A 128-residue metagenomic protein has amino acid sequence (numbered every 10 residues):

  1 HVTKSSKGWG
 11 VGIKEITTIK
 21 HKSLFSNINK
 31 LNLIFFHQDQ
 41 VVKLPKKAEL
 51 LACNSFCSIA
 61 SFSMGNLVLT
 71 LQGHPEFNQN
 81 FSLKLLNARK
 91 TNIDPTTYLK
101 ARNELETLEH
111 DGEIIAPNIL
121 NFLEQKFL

Functional and structural regions predicted by a protein language model:
H1, K47, K84-L85: Residue-level signal for well-ordered alpha-helical positions
H1-K22: Cysteine-nucleophile active-site neighborhood
S6, L44-P45, F81: Activation segment
E15, L67-V68: Structural motif
K20-S26, N92: Short helix-loop capping/hinge motifs at secondary-structure junctions, enriched in acidic/polar residues
S26-N66, G73-P75: Catalytic beta-strand/loop cores that center a nucleophilic Ser/Cys/Thr and support acyl-enzyme chemistry
S63, Q72, N80-K84: A short, polar/proline- and glycine-enriched secondary-structure boundary/capping micro-motif
F77-L128: Acyltransferase
